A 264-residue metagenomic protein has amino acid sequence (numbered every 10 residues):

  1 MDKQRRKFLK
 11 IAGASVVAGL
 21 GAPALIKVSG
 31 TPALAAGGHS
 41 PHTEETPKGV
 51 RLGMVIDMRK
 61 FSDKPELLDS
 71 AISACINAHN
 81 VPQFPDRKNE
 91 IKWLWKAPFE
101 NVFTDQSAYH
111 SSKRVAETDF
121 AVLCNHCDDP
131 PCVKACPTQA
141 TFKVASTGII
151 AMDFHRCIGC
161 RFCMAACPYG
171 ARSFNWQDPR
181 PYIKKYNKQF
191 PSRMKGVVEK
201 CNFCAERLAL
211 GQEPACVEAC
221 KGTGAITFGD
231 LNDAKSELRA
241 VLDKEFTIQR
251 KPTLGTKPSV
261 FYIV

Functional and structural regions predicted by a protein language model:
M1-G19: N-terminal secretory signal peptides and thylakoid transit peptides that target proteins across membranes
P23-D69, T247, T253-V264: C-terminal segment of N-terminal export signals and the immediately downstream linker at the start of the mature
P32-T43, H79-V115, F142-R156, A171-V197 (+1 more regions): Non-heme iron-sulfur electron-transfer modules
T46-E66, S107-D129, K134, T138-P214 (+1 more regions): Ferredoxin-like iron-sulfur electron-transfer modules
G49-G53, I72, V81, K88-W93 (+1 more regions): A common structural microfeature
L67-Q83: Hydrophobic alpha-helical membrane-insertion signals
A209-G211, A215-V264: Long, compositionally biased charged/polar accessory segments in the mid-to-C-terminal portions of proteins
